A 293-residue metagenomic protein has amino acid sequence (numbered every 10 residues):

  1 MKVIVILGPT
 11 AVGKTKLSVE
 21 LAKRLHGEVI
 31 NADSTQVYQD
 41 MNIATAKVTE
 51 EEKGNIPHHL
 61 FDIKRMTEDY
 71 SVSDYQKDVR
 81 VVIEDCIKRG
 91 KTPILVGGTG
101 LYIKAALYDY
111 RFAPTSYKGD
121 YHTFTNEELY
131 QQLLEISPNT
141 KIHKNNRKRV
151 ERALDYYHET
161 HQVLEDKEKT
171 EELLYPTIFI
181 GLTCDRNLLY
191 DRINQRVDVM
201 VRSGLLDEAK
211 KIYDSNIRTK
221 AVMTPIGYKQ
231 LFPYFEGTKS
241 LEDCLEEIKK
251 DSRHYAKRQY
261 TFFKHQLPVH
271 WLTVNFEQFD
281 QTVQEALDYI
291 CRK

Functional and structural regions predicted by a protein language model:
M1-K293: Phosphate/pyrophosphate-binding catalytic cores of soluble transferases and nucleic-acid-acting enzymes
